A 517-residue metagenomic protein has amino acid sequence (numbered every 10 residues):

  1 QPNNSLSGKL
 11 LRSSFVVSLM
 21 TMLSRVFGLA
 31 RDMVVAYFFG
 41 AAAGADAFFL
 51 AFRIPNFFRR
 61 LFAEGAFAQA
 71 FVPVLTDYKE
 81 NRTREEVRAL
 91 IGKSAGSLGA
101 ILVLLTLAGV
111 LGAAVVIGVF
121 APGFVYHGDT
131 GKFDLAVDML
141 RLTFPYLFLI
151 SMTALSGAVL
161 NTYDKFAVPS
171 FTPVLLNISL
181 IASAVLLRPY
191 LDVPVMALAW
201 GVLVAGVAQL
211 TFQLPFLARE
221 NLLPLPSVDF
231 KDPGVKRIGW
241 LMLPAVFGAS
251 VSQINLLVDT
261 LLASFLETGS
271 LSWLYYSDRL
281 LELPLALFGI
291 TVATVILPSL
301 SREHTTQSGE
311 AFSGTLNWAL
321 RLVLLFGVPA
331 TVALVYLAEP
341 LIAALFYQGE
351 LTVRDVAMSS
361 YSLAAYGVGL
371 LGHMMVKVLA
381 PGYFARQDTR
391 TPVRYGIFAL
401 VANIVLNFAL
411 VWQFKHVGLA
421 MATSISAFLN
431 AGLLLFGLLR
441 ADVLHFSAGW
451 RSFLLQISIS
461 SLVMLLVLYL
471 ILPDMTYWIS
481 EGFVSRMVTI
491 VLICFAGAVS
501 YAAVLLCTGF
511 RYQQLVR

Functional and structural regions predicted by a protein language model:
Q1-R517: Membrane-embedded alpha-helical bundles of multi-pass transporters/translocases, especially carrier/permease families
